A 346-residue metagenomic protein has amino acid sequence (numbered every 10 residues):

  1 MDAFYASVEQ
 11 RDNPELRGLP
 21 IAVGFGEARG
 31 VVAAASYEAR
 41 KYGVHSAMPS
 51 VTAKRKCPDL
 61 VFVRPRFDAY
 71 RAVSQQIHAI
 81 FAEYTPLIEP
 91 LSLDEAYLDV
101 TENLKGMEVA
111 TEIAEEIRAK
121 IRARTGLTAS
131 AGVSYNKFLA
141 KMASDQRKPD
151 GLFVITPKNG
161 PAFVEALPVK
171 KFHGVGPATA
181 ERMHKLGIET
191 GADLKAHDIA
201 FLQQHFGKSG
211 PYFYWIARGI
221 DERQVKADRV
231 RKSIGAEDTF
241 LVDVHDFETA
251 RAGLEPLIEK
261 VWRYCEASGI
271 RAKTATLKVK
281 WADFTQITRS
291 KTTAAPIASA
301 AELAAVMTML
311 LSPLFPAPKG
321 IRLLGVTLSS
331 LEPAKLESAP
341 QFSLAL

Functional and structural regions predicted by a protein language model:
M1-H205, G210-P211, L328, E332-L346: Gly/Gly-Pro- and Ser/Thr-rich, intrinsically disordered tail segments characteristic of DNA damage-repair and tolerance
K171, T179-L323, S330-A345: DNA-contacting surface of Y-family translesion DNA polymerases
